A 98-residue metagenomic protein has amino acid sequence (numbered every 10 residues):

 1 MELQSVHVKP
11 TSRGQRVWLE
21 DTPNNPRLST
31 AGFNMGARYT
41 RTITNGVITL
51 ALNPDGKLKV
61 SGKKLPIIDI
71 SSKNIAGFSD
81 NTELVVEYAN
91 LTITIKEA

Functional and structural regions predicted by a protein language model:
M1-Q15, T42-D69, V86-A89, I93-I95: Intrinsic disorder/low-complexity detector
G14-G36, K59-N81: Short beta-strand-centered segments at strand-helix junctions
S29-T49: Short, well-structured hydrophobic secondary-structure segments
